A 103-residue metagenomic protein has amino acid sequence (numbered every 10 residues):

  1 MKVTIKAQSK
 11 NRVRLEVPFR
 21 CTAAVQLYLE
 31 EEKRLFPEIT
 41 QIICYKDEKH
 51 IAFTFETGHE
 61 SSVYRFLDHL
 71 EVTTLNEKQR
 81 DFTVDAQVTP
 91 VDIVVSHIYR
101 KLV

Functional and structural regions predicted by a protein language model:
M1-C21: Short glycine-/aliphatic-rich beta-strand segments at the starts of folded cytosolic domains
V3-T4, V72-V103: C-terminal low-complexity, charged extensions that often adopt amphipathic alpha-helices
V17-F19, F53-T57: Short beta-strand-to-loop capping motifs
T22-L29: Ser/Thr-Pro-rich, acidic low-complexity intrinsically disordered regions of eukaryotic RNA-binding
L29-H50, T54: Short acidic amphipathic segments
T57-T74: Charge-rich, low-aromatic oligomerization/scaffolding segments with amphipathic character
